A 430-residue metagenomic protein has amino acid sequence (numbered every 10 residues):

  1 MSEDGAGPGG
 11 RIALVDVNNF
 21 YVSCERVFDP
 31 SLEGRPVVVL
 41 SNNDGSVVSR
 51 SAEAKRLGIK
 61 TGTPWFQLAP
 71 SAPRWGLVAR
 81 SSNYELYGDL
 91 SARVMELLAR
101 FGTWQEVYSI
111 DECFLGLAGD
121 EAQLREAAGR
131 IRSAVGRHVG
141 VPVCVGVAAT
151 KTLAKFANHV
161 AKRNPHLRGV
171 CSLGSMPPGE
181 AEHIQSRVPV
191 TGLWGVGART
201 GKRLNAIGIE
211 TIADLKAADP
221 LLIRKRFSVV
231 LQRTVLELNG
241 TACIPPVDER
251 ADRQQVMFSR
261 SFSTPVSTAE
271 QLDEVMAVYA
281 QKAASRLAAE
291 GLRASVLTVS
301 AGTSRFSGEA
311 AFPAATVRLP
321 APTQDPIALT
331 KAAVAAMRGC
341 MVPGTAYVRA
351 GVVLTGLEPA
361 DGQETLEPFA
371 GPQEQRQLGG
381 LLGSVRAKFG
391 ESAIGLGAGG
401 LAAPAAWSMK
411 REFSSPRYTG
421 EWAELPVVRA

Functional and structural regions predicted by a protein language model:
M1-L236, P245, S285, P372-A430: Gly/Gly-Pro- and Ser/Thr-rich, intrinsically disordered tail segments characteristic of DNA damage-repair and tolerance
G5, G192, T200-Y347, P426-R429: DNA-contacting surface of Y-family translesion DNA polymerases
F20, N43-S46, T303-G308, L357-D361: Short, charged/polar surface micro-motifs in flexible loops or helix N-caps
Y108-E112, A148-K151, L292-V296, T345-R349: Short Gly/Ser/Thr- and Asp/Glu-enriched loop/turn motifs at secondary-structure junctions
F114-A118, P313-P320, P359-L366: Short, hydrophobic beta-strand segments
E121-L124, N164, S307-G308, E358-T365: Short, charged/polar, Gly/Pro-enriched secondary-structure boundary elements
V147-K151, A301-T303, G351-G356, A398-G400: A general secondary-structure junction signal
A328-K388, S392: C-terminal hydrophobic structural anchor segments that stabilize assembly/packing rather than catalytic chemistry
